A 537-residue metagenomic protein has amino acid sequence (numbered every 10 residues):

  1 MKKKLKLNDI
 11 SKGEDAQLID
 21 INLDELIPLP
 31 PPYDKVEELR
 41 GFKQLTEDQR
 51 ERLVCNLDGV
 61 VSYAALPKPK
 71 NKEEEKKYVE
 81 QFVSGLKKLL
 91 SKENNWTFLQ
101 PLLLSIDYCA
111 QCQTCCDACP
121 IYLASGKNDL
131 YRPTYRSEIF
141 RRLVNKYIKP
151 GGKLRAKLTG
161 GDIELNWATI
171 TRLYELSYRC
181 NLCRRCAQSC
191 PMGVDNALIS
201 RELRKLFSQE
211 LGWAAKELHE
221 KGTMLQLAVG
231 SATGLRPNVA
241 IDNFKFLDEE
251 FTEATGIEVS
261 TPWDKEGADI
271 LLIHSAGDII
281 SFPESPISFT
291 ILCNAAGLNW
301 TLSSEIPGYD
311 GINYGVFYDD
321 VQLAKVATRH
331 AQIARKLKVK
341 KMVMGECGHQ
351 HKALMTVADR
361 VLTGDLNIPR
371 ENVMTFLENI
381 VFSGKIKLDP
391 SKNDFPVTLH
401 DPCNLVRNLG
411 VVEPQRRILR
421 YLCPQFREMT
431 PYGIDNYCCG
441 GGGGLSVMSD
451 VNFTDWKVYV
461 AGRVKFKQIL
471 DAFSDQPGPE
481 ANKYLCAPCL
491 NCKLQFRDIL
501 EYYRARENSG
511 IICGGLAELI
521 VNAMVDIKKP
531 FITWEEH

Functional and structural regions predicted by a protein language model:
K2-S177: Ferredoxin-type iron-sulfur electron-transfer modules and their immediate structural context
L7-D15, I21-D24, E47-D48, E80 (+3 more regions): Iron-sulfur-cluster electron-transfer modules
N94-Q113, N166-R185, K336-L337, F426-N436 (+1 more regions): Immediate flanking context of iron-sulfur cluster ligation sites
C109-C115, C119, C180-C186, C190 (+4 more regions): Short cysteine clusters
A118-K146, Q188-F207, G444-V458, L494-A505: Iron-sulfur (Fe-S) cluster-binding segments and ferredoxin-like electron-carrier domains, especially [2Fe-2S]
G193, G277-L366, V406-R417, R427-H537: Cofactor-cradling patches in redox/metallo enzymes
H274, M374, D401-C403: Short, structured patches in soluble enzyme cores that scaffold and shape functional sites
I380-L422: C-terminal amphipathic alpha-helical segment
